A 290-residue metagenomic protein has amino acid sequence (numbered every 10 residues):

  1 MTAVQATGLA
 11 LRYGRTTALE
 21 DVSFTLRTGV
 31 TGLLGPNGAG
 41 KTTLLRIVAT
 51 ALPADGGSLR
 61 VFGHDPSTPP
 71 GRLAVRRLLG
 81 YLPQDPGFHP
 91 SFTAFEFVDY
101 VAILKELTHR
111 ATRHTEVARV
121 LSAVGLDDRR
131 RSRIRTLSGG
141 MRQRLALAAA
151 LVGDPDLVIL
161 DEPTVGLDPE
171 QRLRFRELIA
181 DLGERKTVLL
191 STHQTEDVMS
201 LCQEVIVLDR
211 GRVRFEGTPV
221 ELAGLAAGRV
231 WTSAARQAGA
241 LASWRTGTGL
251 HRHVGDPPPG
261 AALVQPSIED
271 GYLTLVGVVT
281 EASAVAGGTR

Functional and structural regions predicted by a protein language model:
M1-D21, R27, P69-G71: A short, flexible loop at the N-terminus of ABC-type nucleotide-binding domains that lies
V4, G57-T68, A74-V75: Conserved ABC transporter NBD signature motif
A49: Helix-to-loop junction immediately C-terminal to a conserved catalytic motif
D99, I103-E106, A111-R129: Conserved ABC ATPase "signature" region
L147: Hydrophobic anchor residue at the start of the ABC signature
V158-E162, L167: Catalytic Walker B motif of ABC-type/P-loop ATPase nucleotide-binding domains
